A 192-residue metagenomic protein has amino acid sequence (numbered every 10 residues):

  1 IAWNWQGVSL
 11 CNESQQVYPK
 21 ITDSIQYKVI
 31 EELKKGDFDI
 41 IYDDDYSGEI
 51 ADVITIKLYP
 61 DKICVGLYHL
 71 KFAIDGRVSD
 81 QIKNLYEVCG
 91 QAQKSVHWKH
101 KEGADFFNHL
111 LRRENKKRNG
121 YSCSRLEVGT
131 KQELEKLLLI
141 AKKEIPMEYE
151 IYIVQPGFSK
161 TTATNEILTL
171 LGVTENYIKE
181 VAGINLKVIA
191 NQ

Functional and structural regions predicted by a protein language model:
I1-E49, I56-Q192: Intrinsically disordered, low-complexity Ser/Thr/Pro/Gly-rich regulatory segments
